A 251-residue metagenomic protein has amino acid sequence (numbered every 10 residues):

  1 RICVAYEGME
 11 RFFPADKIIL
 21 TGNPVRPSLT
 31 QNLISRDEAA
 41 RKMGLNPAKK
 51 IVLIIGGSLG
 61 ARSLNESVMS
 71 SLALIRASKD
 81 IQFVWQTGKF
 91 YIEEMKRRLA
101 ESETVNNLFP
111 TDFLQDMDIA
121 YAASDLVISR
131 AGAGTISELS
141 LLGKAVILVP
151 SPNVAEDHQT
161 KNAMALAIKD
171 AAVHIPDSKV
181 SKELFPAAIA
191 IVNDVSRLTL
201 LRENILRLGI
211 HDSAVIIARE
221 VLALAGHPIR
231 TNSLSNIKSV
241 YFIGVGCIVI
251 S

Functional and structural regions predicted by a protein language model:
R1-A40: Active-site-proximal region of nucleotide-activated glycan assembly enzymes, centered on histidine/acidic-rich loops
A5-P14, E94-K96, T135-I136, E156-A163: Short, glycine/polar-rich helix-capping loops at beta-to-alpha or helix-loop-helix junctions that flank or form
I34-V127, T160-A163, I168, I175-F185: Donor-nucleotide binding loops and adjacent catalytic segments primarily of GT-B fold Leloir glycosyltransferases
R41, R197-H211: A short, well-ordered alpha-helix in the C-terminal region of glycosyltransferases
M117-Q159: A donor-sugar binding/catalytic signature common to diverse glycosyltransferases and related nucleotide-sugar
V173-K179, I191-V195: Conserved acidic donor-binding segment of nucleotide-sugar-dependent glycosyltransferases
H211-R230: C-terminal alpha-helical cap of glycosyltransferases
R230-S251: ATP-dependent carboxylate-amine ligase
